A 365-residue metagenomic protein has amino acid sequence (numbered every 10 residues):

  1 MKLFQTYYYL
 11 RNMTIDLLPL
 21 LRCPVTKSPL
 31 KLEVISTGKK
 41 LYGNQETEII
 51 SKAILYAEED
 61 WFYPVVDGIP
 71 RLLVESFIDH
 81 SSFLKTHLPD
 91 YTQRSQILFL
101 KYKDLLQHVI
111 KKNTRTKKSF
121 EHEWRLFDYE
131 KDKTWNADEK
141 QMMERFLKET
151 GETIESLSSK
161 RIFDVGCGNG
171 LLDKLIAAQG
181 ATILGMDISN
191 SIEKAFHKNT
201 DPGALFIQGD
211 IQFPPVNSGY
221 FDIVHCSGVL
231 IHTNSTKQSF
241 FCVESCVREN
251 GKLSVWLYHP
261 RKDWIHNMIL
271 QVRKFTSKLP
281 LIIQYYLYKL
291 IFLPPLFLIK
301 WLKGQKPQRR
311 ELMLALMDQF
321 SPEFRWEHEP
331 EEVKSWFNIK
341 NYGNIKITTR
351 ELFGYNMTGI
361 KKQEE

Functional and structural regions predicted by a protein language model:
Y7-F163, C167-V216, I223, R325 (+2 more regions): Conserved N-terminal segment of class I S-adenosyl-L-methionine
D222-S235: A short SAM/SAH-binding and catalytic strip from SAM-dependent methyltransferases
K237-E249: A short glycine-rich, Lys/Arg-flanked "PGG" loop and its adjoining helix->strand segment in the class I
N250-Y258: Conserved beta-strand signature within the Rossmann-like core of class I S-adenosyl-L-methionine
D263-Q271, Q305-R325: Short, glycine-/aromatic-enriched active-site segment of Class I SAM-dependent methyltransferases
H266-K300: Conserved Class I S-adenosyl-L-methionine
F324-K340: Short alpha-helix
G343-I347: A short linear hydrophobic-aromatic micro-motif
